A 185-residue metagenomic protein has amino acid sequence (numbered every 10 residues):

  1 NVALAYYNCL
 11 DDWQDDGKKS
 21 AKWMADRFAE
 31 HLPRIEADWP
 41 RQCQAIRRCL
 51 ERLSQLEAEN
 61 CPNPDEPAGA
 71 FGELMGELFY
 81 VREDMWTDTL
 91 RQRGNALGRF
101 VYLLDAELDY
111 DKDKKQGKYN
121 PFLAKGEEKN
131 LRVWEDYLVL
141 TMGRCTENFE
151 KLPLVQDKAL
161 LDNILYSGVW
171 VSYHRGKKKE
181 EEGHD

Functional and structural regions predicted by a protein language model:
N1-Q92, R99, L103-V139, E147-D157 (+3 more regions): Acidic catalytic motifs of isoprenoid enzymes
I164-L165: Short, highly charged C-terminal tails/helix-capping segments
